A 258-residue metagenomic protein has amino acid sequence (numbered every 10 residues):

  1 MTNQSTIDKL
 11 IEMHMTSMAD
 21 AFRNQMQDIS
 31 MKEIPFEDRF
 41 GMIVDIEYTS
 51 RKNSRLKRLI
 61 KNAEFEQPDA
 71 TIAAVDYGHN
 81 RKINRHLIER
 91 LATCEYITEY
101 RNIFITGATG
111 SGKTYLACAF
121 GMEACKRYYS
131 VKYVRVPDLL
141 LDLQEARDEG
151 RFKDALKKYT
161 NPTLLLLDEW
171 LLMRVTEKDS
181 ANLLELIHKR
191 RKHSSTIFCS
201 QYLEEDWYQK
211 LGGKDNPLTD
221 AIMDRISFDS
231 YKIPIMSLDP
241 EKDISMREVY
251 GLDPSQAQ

Functional and structural regions predicted by a protein language model:
I11, T16-Q67: Interdomain "pre-motor" coupling segment immediately N-terminal to P-loop NTPase/helicase cores
F22, L139-A146, G150-K157, W170-Q258: Replace "adjacent to P-loop NTPase cores in ATP/GTP-dependent enzymes" with "adjacent to NTP-binding cores
N80-E89, V131-T160: Short glycine-rich substrate-engagement loop in P-loop NTPases that contacts/grips substrate
A92-Y100: Phosphate-binding P-loop
Y100-L116: Walker A/P-loop nucleotide-binding motif
R101, Y128-S130, N161-L164, R191-F198: Loop/turn-to-beta-strand initiation segments
G121-V134: Post-Walker A helix-loop "phosphate-sensing" segment adjacent to the P-loop in P-loop NTPases
